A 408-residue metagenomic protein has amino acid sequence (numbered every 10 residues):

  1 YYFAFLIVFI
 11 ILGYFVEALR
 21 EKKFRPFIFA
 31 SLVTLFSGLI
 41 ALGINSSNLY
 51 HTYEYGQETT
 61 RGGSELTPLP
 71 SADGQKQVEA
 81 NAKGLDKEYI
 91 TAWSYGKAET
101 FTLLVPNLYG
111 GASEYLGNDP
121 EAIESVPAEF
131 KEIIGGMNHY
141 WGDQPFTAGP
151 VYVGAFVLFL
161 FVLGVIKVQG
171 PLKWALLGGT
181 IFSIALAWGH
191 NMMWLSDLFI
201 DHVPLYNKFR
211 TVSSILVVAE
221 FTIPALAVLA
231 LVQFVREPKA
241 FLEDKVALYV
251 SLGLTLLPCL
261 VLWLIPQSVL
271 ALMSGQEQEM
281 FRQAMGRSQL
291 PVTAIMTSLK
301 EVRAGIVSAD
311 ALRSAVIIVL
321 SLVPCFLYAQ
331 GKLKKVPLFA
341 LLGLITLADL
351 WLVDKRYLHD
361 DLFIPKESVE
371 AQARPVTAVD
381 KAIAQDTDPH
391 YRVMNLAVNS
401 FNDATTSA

Functional and structural regions predicted by a protein language model:
Y1-A408: Conserved luminal/periplasmic juxtamembrane motif of membrane-embedded glycan-processing enzymes
